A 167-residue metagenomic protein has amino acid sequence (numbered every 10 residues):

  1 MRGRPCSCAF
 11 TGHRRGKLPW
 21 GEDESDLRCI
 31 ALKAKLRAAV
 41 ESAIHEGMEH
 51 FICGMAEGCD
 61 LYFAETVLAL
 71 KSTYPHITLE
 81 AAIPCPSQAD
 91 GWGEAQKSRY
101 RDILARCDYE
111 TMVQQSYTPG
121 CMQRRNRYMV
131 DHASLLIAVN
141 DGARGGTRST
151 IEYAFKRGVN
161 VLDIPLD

Functional and structural regions predicted by a protein language model:
M1-D167: Acidic/glycine-enriched connector segments
